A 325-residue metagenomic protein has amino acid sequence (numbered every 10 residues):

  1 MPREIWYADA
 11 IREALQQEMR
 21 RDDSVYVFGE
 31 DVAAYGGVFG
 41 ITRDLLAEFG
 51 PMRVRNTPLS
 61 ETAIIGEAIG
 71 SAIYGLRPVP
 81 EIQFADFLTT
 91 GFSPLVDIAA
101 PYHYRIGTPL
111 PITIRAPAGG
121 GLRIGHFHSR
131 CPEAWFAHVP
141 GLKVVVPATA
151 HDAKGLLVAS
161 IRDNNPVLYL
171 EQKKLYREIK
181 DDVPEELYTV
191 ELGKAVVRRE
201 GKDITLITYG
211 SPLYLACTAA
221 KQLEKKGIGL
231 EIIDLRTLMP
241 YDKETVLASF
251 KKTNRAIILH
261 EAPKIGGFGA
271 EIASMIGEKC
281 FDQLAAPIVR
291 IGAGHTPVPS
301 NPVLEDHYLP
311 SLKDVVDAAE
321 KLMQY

Functional and structural regions predicted by a protein language model:
M1-L170, L175, D306: Thiamine diphosphate
V32, F39-E48, E61, G107-R115 (+2 more regions): Thiamine diphosphate
